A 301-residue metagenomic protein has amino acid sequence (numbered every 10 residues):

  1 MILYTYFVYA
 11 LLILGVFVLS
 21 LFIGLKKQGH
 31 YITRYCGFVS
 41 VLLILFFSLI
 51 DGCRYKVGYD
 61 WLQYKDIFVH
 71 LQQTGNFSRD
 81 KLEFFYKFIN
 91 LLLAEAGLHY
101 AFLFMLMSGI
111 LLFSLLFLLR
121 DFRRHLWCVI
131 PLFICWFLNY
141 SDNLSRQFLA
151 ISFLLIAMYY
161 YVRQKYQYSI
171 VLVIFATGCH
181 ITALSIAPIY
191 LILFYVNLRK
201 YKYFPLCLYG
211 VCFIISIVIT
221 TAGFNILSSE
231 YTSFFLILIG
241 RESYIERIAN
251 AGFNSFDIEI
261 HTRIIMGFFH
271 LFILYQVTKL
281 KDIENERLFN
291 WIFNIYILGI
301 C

Functional and structural regions predicted by a protein language model:
Y6-V18, L42, L106-I110, S145-F153 (+3 more regions): Membrane-embedded alpha-helical segments of multi-pass membrane proteins, especially the transmembrane helices
T33, L116-C135: Transmembrane-helix signature of polytopic, membrane-embedded enzymes that assemble or transfer cell-envelope glycans
V57, L62-K65, V196-C301: Alpha-helical transmembrane segments and terminal signal-anchor/GPI-anchor hydrophobic tails, characterized by long
L62-L98: Short hydrophobic/aromatic helix or loop-helix immediately within or flanking a transmembrane segment in polytopic
N90-A94, L103-S114, F269: Transmembrane alpha-helices of multi-pass, membrane-embedded glycan-processing enzymes that use lipid-linked
W127-L144, F148-L155, A176, T182: Membrane-embedded helix bundles of polyisoprenyl
F137, Y160, Y168-L191, I300: Membrane-interface alpha helices of multi-pass inner-membrane proteins
F148, L154-Y168: Membrane-interface transmembrane helices that cradle and orient dolichyl/undecaprenyl
